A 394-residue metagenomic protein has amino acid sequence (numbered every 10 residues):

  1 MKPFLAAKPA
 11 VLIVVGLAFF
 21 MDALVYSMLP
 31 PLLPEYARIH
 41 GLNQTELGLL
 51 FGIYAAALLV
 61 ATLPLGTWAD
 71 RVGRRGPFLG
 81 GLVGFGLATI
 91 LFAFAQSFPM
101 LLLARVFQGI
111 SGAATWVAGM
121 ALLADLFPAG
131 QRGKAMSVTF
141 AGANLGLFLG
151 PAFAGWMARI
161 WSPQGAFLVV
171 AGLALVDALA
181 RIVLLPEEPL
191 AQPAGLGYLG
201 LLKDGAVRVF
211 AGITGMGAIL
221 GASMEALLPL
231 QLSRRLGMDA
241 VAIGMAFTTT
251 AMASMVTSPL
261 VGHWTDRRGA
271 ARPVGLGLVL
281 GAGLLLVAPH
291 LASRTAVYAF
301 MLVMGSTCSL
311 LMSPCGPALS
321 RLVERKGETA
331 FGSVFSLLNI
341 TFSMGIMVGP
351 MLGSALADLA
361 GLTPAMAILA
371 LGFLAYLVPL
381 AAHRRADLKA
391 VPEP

Functional and structural regions predicted by a protein language model:
P30, R208-F247: Extracytoplasmic gate region of multi-pass secondary transporters
G41, G73, F94-M100, G237 (+2 more regions): Helix-breaking motifs and short loop linkers at transmembrane-helix boundaries and internal kinks in secondary membrane
V60-Q96, T265-A271: Conserved MFS/SLC helix-loop-helix module at the cytosolic interface between two early adjacent transmembrane helices
A88, P99-F107, T295-V303: Paired small-residue
A104-G142: Cytoplasmic helix-loop-helix junction between adjacent transmembrane helices in 12-TM secondary transporters
T115-F127, L311-R325: Intracellular juxtamembrane helix-capping segments at the cytosolic ends of symmetry-related transmembrane helices
V138-I182: Helix-loop-helix hairpin linking two adjacent transmembrane segments in secondary transporters
G172-L190, P379-H383: C-terminal membrane-cytosol helix-exit motif in multi-pass small-molecule transporters
